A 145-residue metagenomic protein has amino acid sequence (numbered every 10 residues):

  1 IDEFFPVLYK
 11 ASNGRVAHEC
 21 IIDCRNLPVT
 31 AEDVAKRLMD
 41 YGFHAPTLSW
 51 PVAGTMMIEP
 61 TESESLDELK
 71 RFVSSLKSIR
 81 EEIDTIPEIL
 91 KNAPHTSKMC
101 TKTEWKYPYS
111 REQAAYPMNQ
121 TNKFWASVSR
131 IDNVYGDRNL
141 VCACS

Functional and structural regions predicted by a protein language model:
D2-S145: Non-catalytic terminal extensions of PLP-dependent enzymes
